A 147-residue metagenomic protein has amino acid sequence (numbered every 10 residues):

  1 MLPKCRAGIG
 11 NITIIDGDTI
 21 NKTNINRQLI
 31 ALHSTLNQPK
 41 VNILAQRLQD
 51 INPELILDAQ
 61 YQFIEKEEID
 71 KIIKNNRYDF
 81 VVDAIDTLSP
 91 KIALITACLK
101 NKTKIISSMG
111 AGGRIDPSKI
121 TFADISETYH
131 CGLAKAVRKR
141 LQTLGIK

Functional and structural regions predicted by a protein language model:
M1-K147: Adenine nucleotide-associated cytosolic modules
